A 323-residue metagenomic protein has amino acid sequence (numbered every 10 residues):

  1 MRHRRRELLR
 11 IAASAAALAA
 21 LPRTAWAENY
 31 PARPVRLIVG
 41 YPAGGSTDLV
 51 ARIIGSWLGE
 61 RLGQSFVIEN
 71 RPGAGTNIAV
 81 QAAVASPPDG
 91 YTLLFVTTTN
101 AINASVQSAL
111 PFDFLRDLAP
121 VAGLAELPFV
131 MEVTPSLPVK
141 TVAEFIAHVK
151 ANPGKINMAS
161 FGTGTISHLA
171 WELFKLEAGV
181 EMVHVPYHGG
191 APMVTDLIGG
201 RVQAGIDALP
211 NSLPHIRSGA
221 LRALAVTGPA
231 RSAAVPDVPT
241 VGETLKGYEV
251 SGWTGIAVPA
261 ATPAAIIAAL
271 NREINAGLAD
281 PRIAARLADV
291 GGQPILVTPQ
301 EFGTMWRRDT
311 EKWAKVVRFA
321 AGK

Functional and structural regions predicted by a protein language model:
R4, G75, T141, P186-G189 (+3 more regions): Short loop/turn segments at beta->alpha junctions
E7-A25: N-terminal export signals
W26-L115, K155, V180-Q203, L296 (+1 more regions): N-terminal (or domain-start) structured segment
A32-P34, L176-E177, R217, A264-K323: An extracytoplasmic/periplasmic, membrane-proximal ligand-sensing/linker region
A85-Y91, S105-P192, V241, W253-R286: Hinge/capping helix and adjacent helix->loop/strand transition within the periplasmic-binding protein
G90-F95, Q203-D207, A223-A225, A314: Paired acidic/hydrophobic, glycine-rich loop segments that form the ligand-binding mouth/hinge of periplasmic-binding
F95-N100, G190, D207-S212, T227-P229 (+2 more regions): Beta->alpha turn/N-cap motifs
E126, S212-L278, R308-E311: C-terminal lobe and pocket-closing loops of periplasmic/extracytoplasmic Venus-flytrap solute-binding proteins
